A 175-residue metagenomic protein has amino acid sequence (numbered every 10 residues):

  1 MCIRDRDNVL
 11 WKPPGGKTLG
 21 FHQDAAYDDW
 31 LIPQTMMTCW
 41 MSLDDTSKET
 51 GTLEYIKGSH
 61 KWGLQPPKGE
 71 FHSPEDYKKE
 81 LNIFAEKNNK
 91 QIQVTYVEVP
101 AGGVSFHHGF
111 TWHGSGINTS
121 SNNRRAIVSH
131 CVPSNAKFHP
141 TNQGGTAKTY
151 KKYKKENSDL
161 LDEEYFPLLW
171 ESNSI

Functional and structural regions predicted by a protein language model:
M1-I3: Short, small-residue-biased leader/transition segments that mark boundaries at the very start of proteins
R6-G15: Short, glycine/charge-rich beta-strand/loop segments that flank catalytic centers and engage negatively charged groups
N8, Q23-A25, M41-D45, K57: Short, structured patches in soluble enzyme cores that scaffold and shape functional sites
P14-Y27: Short acidic (Asp/Glu) patches
D24-D29, I92-V94: Short, P/G- and charge-enriched loop/turn segments at secondary-structure junctions
D29-K48, E98-V99, F106, H130-S134: Short, conserved beta-strand element in jelly-roll/cupin
T46-W112: Double-stranded beta-helix
K68-E70, V104-F106, F110-I175: Non-heme Fe(II)/2-oxoglutarate
